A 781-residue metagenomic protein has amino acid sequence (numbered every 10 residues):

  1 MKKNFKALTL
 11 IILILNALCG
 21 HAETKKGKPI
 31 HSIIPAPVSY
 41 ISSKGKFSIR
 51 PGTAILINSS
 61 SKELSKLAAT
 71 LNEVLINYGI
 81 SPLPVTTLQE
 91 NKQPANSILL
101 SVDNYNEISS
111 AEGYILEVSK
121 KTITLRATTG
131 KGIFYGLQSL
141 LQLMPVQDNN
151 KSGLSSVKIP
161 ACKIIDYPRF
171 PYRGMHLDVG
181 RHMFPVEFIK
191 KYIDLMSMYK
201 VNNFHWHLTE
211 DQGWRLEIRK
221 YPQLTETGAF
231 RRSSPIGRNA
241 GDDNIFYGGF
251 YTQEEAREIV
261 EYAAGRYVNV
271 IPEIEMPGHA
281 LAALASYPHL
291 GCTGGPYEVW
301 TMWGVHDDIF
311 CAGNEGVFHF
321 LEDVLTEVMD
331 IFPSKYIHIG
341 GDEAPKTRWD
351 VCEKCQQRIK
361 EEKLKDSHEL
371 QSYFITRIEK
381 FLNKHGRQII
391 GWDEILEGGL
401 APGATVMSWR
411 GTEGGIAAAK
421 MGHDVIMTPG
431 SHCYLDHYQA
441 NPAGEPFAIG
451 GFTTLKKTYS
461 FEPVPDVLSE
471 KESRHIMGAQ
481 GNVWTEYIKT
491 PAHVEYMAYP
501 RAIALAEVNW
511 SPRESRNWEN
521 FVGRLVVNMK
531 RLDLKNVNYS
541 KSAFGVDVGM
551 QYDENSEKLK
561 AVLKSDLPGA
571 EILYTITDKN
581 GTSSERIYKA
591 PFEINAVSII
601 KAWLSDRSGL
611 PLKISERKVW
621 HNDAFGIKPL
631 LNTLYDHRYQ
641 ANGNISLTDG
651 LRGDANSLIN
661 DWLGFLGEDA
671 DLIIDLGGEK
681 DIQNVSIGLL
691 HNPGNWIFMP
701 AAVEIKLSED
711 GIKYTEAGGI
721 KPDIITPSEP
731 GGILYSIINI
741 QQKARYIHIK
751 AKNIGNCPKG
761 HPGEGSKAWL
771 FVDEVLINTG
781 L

Functional and structural regions predicted by a protein language model:
M1-P29: Bacterial Sec-dependent N-terminal signal peptides
A22, K44, L56, P512 (+3 more regions): Short, compositionally stereotyped local motifs that mark structural "simplifiers"
E23-F170, H493, N509-K535: Contiguous, structured surface segment used for ligand recognition
E107-Y336, R377, F381, Q480-W484: Feature activates predominantly on carbohydrate-active enzymes
T129, L604-S608, N753-G755: Surface-exposed loop/turn motifs at beta-strand-loop junctions within extracellular Ig-like and Fibronectin type III
T301, V305-P402, W409-A417: Active-site neighborhood of glycoside hydrolase catalytic domains
I389-E394, G399-A404, R410-K560: Flexible, acidic glycine-rich loops studded with aromatic residues
D654-G718, P730-L781: Aromatic, loop-rich ligand-recognition surfaces of beta-strand-rich domains
